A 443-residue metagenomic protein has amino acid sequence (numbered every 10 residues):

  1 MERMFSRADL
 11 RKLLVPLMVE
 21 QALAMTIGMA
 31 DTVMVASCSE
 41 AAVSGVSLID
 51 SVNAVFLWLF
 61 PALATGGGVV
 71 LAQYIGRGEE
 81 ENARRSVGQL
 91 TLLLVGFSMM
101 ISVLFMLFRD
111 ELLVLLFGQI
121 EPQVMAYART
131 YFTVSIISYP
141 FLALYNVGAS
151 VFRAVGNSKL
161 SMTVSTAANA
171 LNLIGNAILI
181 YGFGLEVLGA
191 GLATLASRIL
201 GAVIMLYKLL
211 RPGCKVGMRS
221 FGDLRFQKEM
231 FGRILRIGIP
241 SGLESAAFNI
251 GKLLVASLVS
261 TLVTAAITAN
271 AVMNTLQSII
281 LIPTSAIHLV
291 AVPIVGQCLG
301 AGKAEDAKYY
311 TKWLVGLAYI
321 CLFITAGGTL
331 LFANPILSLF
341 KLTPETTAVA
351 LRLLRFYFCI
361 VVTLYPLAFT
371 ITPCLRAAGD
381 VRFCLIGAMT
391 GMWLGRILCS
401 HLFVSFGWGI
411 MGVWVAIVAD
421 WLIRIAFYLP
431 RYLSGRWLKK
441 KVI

Functional and structural regions predicted by a protein language model:
M1-L17, L71-S138, G182-I239, V295-V361 (+1 more regions): Short alpha-helical transmembrane segments in multi-pass integral membrane proteins
E2-V33, S37-C38, A54-G66, S98-S102 (+5 more regions): N-terminal transmembrane alpha-helices
K12-D31, V134, A168, S197-G201 (+3 more regions): Transmembrane helical elements of multi-pass membrane transporters/channels
A22, T26-S44, L113-P122, I178-V187 (+4 more regions): Helix-terminus/linker motif at the lipid-water interface of multi-pass membrane proteins
E40-S51, A128, F132, G191 (+3 more regions): Small-residue hotspots at the loop-to-helix junctions and early N-terminal turns of transmembrane alpha-helices
V43-V103, L142-S161, A256, I267-A333 (+2 more regions): Small-residue-rich hydrophobic transmembrane alpha-helices
V55-W58, N172-N176, A202-L206, I279-I282 (+3 more regions): Hydrophobic transmembrane alpha-helices of multi-pass small-molecule transporters
A64, V134-R153, S161-N169, A190-M205 (+4 more regions): Short runs within selected transmembrane alpha-helices of multi-pass transporters and secretion channels
